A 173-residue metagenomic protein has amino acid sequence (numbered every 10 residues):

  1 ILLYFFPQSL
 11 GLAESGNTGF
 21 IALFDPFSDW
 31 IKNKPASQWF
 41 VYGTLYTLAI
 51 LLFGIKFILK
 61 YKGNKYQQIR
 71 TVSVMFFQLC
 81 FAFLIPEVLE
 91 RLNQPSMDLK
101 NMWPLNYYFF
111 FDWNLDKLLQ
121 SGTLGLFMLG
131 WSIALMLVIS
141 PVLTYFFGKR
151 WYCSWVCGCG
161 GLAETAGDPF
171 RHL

Functional and structural regions predicted by a protein language model:
I1-L173: Non-ligating segments of multi-cofactor redox enzymes
